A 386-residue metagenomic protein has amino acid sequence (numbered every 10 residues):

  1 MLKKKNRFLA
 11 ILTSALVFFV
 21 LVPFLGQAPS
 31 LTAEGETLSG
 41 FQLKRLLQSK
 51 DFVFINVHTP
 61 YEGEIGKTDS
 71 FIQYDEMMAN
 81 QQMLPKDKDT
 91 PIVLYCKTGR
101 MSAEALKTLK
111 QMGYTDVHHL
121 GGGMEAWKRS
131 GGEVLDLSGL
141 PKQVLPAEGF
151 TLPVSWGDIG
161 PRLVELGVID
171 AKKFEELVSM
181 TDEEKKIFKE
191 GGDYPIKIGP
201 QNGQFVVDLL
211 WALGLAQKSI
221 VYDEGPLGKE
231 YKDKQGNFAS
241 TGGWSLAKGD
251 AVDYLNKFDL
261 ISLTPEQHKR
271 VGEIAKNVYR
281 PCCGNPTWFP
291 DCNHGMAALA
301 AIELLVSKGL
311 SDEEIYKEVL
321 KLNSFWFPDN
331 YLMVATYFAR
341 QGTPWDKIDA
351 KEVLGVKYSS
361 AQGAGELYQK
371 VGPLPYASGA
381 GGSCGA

Functional and structural regions predicted by a protein language model:
L2-V53, P60-P91, K97-L137: Rhodanese-like catalytic fold shared by cysteine-dependent sulfurtransferases and DSP/PTP-type phosphatases
G35, E76, L84, V93-K97 (+6 more regions): Extracytoplasmic/periplasmic, Sec-exported soluble proteins
G35-F41, K234-L246, S378, G382: Short N-terminal helix-initiation segments at or just after the protein's N-terminus
F41, R45, A103, K107 (+5 more regions): Solvent-exposed, polar/charged alpha-helical surfaces in well-ordered, non-transmembrane soluble domains, broadly
Q48, K97, K110-Y114, K128-G132 (+5 more regions): Sec-exported extracytoplasmic/periplasmic mature domains
S138-M296, S311-E313, E318: Acidic/His-rich structured neighborhood in mature extracellular/periplasmic domains
R280-P281, P290, M296-A386: A cross-kingdom marker for long, charged
